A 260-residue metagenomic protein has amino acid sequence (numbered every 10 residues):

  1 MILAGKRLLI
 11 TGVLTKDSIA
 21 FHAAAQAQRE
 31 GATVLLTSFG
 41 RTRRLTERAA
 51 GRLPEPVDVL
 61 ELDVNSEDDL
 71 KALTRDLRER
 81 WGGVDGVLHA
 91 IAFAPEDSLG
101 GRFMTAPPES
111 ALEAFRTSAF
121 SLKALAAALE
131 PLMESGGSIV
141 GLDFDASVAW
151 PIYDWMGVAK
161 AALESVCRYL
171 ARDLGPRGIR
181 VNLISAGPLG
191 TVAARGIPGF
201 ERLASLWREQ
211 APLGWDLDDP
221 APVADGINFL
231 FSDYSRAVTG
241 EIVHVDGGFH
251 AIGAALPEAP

Functional and structural regions predicted by a protein language model:
I2-L36: Canonical Rossmann dinucleotide-binding motif of NAD(H)/NADP(H)-dependent dehydrogenases/reductases, specifically
I10, L88, V140, V181-I184 (+3 more regions): Hydrophobic structural elements of the Rossmann-like NAD(P)H-binding subdomain that define the short-chain
G12-A23, A92-A127, S135-P176, P188-T191 (+2 more regions): Catalytic loop of short-chain dehydrogenase/reductase
Q28, G82, M133-E134, R172-R177 (+3 more regions): A short hydrophobic alpha-helix cap/turn motif
F39-T42, D145: Residues in the short beta-alpha loop(s) of Rossmann-like NAD(P)-binding domains
E47-A49, P176, A186-P212, I252-P260: A glycine/serine/threonine-rich, flexible loop-to-helix segment that serves as the NAD(P) cofactor-binding "lid"
P54, D58-K71, R75-R80, G86-L112 (+5 more regions): Conserved mid-core segment of classical short-chain dehydrogenase/reductases
F120, L183, E201-V238, V243-G247: C-terminal helical subdomain
